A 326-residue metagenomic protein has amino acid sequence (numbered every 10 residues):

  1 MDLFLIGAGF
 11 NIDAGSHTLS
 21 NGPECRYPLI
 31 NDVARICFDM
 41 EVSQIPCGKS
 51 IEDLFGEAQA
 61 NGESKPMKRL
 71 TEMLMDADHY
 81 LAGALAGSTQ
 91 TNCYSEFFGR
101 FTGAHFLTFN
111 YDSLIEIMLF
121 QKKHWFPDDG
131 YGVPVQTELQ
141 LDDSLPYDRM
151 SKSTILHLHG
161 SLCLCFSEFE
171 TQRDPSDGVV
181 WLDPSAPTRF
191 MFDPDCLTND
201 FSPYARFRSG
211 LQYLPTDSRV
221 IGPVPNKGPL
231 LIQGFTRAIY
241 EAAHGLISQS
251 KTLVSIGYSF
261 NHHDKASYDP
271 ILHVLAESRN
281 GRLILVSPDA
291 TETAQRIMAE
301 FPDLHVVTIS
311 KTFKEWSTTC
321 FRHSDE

Functional and structural regions predicted by a protein language model:
M1-A14, P23, E41, G228-E326: SIR2/sirtuin-family catalytic core signature
M1-P127, T312-W316: Gly/serine-rich nucleotide phosphate-binding loop at the start of the catalytic core of nucleotide/ADP-ribose-handling
H17-T18, F120, F169-T171, Y268 (+1 more regions): Short coil/turn segments at secondary-structure boundaries
L29-N31, Y131-P134, V179-A186, S278-G281 (+1 more regions): Glycine-rich loops and low-complexity Gly/Arg-rich segments that provide flexible linkers or classic glycine-based
P46, S50-D53, A58-Q59, F98-N226 (+1 more regions): Extended, H/D-rich, highly charged conserved domains that either
R69, D76, F166-S176, I309-D325: Short flexible/disordered coil segments
N92-F101, D148, I239-I247: A short acidic-Thr-Gly-centered motif at the start of a beta-strand
